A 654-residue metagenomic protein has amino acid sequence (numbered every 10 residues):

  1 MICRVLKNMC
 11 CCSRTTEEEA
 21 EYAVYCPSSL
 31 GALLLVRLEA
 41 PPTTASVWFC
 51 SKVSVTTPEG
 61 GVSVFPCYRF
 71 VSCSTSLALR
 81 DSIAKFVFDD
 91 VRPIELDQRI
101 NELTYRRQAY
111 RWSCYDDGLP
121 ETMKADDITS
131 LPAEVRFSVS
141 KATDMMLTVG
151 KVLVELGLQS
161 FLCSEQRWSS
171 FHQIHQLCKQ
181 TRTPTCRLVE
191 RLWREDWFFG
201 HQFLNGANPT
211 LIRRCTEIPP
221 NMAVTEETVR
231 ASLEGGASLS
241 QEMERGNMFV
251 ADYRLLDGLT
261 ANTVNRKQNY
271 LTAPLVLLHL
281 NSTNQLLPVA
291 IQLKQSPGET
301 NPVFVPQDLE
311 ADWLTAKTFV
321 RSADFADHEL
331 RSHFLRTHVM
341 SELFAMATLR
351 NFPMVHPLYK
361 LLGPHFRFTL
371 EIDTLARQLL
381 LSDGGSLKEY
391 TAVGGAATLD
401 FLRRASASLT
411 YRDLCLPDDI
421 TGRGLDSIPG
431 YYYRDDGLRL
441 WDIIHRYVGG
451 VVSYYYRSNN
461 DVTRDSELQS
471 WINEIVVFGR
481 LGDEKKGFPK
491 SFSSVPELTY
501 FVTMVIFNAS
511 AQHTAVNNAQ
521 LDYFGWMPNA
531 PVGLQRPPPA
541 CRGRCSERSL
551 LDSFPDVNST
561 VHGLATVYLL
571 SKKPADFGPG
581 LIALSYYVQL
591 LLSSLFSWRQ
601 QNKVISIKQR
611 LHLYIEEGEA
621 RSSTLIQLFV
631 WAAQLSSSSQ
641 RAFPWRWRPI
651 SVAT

Functional and structural regions predicted by a protein language model:
M1-T654: Long, compositionally biased charged/polar stretches
